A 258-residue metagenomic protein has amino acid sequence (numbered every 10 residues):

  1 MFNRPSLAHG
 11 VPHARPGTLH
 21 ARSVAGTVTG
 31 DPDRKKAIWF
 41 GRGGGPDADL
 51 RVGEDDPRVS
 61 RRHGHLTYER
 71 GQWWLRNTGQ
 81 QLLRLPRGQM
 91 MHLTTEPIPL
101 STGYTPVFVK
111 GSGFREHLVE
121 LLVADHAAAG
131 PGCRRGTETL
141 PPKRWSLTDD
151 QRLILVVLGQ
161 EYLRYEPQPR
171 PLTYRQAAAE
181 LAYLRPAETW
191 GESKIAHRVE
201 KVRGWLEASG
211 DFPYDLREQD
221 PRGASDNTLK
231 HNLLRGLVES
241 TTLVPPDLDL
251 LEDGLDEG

Functional and structural regions predicted by a protein language model:
M1-A8, H20, F40-R42, G71-Q72 (+2 more regions): C-terminal boundary/linker segments immediately following FHA domains
M1-G10, H126-G258: Long, compositionally biased regulatory regions of eukaryotic proteins
M1-G53: Intrinsically disordered, low-complexity acidic Ser/Thr-rich regulatory segments
A14-R15, P32-K35, Y68-G71, L100-T105: Short, solvent-exposed coil/turn segments at beta-strand boundaries
V24, R34, P46, R58-S60 (+2 more regions): Residues that act as N-cap/strand-start positions at coil-to-secondary-structure junctions
V28, W39, G43-G44, A48-P86 (+5 more regions): Hydrophobic alpha-helical segments that drive targeting, anchoring, or assembly
K36, R70-G71, P142, V202: Intrinsically disordered regions, especially transient/low-confidence alpha-helical propensity segments and coil-helix
